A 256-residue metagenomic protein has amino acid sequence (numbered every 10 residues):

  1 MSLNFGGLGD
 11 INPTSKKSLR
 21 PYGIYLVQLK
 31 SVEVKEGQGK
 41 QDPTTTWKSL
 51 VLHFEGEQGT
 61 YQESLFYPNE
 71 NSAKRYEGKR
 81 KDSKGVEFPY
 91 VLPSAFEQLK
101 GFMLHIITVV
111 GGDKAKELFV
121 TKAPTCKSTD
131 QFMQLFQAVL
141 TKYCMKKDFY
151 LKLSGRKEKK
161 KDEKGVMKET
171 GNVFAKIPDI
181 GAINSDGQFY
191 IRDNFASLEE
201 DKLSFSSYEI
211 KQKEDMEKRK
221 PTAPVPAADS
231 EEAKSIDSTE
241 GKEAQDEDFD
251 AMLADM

Functional and structural regions predicted by a protein language model:
M1-M256: Short beta-rich binding modules
